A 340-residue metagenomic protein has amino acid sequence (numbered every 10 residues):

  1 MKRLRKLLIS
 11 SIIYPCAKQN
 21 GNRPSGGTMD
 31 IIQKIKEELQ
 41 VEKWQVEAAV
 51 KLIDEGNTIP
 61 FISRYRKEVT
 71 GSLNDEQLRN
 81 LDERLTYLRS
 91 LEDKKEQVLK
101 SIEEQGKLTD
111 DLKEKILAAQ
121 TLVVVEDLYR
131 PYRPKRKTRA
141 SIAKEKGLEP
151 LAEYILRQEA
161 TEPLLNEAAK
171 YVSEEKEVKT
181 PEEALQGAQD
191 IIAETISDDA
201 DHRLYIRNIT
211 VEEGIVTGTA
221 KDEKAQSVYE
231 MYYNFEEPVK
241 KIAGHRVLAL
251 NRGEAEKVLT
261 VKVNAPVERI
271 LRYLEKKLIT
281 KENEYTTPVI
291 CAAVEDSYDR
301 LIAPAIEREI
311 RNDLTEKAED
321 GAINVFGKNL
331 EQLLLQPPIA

Functional and structural regions predicted by a protein language model:
L4-L8: Leucine-biased recognition of intrinsically disordered, low-complexity hydrophobic segments
I9-T28: Short, Lys/Arg-enriched N-terminal segments with co-localized hydrophobic residues within the first ~10-30 amino acids
S11, T28, W44, A49-L52 (+1 more regions): Charged, low-complexity terminal tails
M29-Q40, Q45: C-terminal interaction appendages of subunits in large macromolecular complexes
I32, I59, R139: Generic structural marker for isolated residues within well-ordered, non-membrane alpha-helices of soluble domains
L52-E68, E145-L156: Hydrophobic/aromatic-rich, well-ordered segments within soluble, folded domains that form packed cores
Q77-N80, L91, E96-S101, Q105-A340: Duplex nucleic acid-engaging cores and interfaces of nucleic-acid transaction enzymes
